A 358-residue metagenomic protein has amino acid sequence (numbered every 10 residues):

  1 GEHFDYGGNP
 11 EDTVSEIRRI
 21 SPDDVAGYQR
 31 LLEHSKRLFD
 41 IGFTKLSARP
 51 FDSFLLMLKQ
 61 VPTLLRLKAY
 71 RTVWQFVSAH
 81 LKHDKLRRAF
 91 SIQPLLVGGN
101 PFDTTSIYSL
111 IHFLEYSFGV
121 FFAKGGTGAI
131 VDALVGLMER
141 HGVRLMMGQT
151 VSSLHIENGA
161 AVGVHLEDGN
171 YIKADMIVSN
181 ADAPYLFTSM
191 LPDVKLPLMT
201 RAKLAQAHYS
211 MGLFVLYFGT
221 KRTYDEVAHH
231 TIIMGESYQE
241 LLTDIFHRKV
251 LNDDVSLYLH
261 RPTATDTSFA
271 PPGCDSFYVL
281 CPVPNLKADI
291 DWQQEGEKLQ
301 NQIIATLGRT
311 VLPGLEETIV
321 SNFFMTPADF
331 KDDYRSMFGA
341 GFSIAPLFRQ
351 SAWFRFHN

Functional and structural regions predicted by a protein language model:
E2, N100-T104, H155-V162, G273-D275: A short, glycine/Asx- and small/polar-enriched loop/turn that sits immediately N-terminal to a beta-strand
E2-D103: Rossmann-like flavin
K68, S78, L110-N170, D175: Helical element adjacent to the flavin cofactor pocket in flavoenzyme catalytic cores
H83-V97, D254-Y258, P313-N358: A glycine-rich dinucleotide-binding beta-alpha-beta segment and adjacent secondary-structure elements that constitute
T104-E115, P272-C274, P282-V283: Residues forming anionic-ligand binding surfaces in small-molecule and nucleic-acid pockets of primarily soluble enzymes
S152-P271: Mid-domain catalytic core of redox enzymes that form a hydrophobic substrate pocket/lid adjacent to a catalytic redox
K221-F330: C-terminal segments that line or cap access tunnels to active or ligand-binding sites in enzymes and enzyme-associated
